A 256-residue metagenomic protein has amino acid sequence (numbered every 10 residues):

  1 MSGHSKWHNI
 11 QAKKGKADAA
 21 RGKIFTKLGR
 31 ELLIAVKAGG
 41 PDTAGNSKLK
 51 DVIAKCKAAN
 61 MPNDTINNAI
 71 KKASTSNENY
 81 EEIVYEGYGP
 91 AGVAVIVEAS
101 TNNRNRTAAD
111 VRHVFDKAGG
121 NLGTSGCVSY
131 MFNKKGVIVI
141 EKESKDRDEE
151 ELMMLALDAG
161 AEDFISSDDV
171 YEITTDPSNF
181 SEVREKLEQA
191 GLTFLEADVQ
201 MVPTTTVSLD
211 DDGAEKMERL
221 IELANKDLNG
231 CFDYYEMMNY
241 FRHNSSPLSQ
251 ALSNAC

Functional and structural regions predicted by a protein language model:
M1-V114, G119-G123, V128-V139, V202-T204 (+2 more regions): N-terminal cationic and glycine-rich segments that engage phosphates or anionic surfaces
E141-C256: Positively charged, low-complexity, intrinsically disordered RNA-binding extensions
